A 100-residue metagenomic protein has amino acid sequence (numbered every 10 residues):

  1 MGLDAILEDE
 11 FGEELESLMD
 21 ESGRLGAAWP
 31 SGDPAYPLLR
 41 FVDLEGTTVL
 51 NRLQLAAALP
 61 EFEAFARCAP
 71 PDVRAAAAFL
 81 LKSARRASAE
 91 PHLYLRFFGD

Functional and structural regions predicted by a protein language model:
M1-D100: Acidic (Asp/Glu-rich) sequence patches and key acidic residues that form negatively charged surfaces used
